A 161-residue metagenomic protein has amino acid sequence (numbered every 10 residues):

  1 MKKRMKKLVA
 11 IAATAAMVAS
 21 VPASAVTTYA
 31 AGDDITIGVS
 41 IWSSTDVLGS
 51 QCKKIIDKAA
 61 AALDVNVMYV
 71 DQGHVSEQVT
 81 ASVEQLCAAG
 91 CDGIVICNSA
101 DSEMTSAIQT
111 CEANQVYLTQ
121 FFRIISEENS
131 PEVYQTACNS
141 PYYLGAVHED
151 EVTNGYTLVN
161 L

Functional and structural regions predicted by a protein language model:
K2-K7, A13, A25-L161: A residue-level marker of the well-folded mature domains of exported/periplasmic proteins
A13-V21: Hydrophobic core
